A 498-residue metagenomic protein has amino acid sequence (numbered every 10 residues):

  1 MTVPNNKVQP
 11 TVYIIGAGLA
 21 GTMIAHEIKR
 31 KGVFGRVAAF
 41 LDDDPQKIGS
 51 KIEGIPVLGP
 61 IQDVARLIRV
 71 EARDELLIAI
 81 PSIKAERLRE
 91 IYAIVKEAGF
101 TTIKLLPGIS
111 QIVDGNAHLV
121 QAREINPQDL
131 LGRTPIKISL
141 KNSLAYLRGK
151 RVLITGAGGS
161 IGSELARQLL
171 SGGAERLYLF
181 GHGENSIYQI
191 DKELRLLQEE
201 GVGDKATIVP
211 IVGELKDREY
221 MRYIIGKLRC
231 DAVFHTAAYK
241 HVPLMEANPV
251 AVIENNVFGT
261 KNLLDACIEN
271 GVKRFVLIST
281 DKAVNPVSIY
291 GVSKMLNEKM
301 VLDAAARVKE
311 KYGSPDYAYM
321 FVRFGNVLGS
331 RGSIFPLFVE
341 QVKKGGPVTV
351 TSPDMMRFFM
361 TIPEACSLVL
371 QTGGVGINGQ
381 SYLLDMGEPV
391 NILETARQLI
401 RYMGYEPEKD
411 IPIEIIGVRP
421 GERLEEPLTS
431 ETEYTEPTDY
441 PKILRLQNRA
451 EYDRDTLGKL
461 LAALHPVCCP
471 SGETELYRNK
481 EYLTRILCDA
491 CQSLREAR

Functional and structural regions predicted by a protein language model:
T2-T101, N185-Q189, A206-V209, G213: A solvent-exposed beta-alpha-beta segment
P4, R89-R151, I268: Flexible, Lys/Arg-rich cytosolic regulatory linkers and terminal tails that connect or flank
K31, K137, N142-L144, D303 (+1 more regions): Strand-loop microenvironment adjacent to phosphate/nucleotide-handling motifs in alpha/beta enzyme folds
I68, A72-D74, A174, I225 (+3 more regions): Proline-aspartate-enriched helix->loop->beta-strand connector
R89-L106, R176-G183, G226-K227, A247-R274: NAD(P)-cofactor binding segment of oxidoreductase domains
I112-V120, H235, Y239-E298, D303 (+1 more regions): Conserved Rossmann-fold NAD(P)-dependent oxidoreductase catalytic core, especially the SDR/UDP-sugar
V152-L169: N-terminal Rossmann NAD(P)H-binding glycine-rich loop of SDR-like oxidoreductase domains
V209-D231: Conserved Rossmann-fold cofactor-binding substructure of NAD(P)-dependent oxidoreductases
